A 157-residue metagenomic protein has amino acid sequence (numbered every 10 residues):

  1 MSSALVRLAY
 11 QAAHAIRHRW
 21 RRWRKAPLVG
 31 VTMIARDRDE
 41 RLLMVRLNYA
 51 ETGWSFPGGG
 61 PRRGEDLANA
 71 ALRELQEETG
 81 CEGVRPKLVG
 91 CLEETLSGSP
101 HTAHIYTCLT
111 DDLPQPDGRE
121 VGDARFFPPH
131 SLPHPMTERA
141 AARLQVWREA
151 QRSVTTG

Functional and structural regions predicted by a protein language model:
M1-T32: Acidic, metal-coordinating catalytic segment for phosphate/diphosphate chemistry, firing primarily on the Nudix
A9-R17, V45, G83, C91-E93: Conserved short hydrophobic patches within well-ordered secondary structure
K25, I34, R46, L96-S97 (+1 more regions): Short secondary-structure boundary/capping segments
P27, T52, P100-T102: Residue-level preference for beta-strand/loop junctions
A35-R36, M44, C108, F126: Conserved hydrophobic "DFG−1" position in protein kinase catalytic cores
D37, R41-E77: Conserved Nudix-box catalytic region and its N-terminal flanking loop in Nudix hydrolases and closely related
P61-V84, L92-R148, T155-G157: Unchanged
